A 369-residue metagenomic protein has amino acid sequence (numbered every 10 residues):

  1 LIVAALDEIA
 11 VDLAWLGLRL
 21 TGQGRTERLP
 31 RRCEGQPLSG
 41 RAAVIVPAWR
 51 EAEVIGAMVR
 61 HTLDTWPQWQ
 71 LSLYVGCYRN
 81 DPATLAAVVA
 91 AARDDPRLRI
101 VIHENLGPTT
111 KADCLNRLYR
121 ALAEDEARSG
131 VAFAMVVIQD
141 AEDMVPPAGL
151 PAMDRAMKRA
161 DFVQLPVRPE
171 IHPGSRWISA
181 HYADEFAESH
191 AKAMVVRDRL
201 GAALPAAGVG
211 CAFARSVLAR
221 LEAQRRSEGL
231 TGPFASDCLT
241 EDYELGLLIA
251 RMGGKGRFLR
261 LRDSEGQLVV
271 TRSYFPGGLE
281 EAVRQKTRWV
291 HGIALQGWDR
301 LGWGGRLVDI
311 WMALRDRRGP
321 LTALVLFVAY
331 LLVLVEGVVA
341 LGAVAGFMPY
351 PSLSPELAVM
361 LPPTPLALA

Functional and structural regions predicted by a protein language model:
L1-V11: Alpha-helical membrane-embedded segments
L13, G17-R32, L200-A202, V269-A369: Basic/Trp-rich segment in TM-proximal cytosolic loops or flexible interdomain/linker regions
G24-R272, P276-G278, R284-A294: Internal catalytic domains of large membrane-associated glycosyltransferases
